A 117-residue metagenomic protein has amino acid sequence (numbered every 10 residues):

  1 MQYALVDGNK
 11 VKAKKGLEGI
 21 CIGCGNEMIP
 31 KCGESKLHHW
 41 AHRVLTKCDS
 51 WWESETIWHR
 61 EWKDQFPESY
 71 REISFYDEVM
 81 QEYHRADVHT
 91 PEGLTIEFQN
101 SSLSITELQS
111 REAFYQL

Functional and structural regions predicted by a protein language model:
M1, Q116-L117: Long C-terminal interaction/binding lobes of large macromolecular proteins
M1-E68: N-terminal cysteine/histidine-rich coordination modules
K12-A13, E27-K31, E61-S110: Active-site metal-binding core of divalent-cation-utilizing nuclease and nuclease-like domains
S110-Q116: Short, surface-exposed basic-aromatic patches at helix termini and helix-loop junctions that form
